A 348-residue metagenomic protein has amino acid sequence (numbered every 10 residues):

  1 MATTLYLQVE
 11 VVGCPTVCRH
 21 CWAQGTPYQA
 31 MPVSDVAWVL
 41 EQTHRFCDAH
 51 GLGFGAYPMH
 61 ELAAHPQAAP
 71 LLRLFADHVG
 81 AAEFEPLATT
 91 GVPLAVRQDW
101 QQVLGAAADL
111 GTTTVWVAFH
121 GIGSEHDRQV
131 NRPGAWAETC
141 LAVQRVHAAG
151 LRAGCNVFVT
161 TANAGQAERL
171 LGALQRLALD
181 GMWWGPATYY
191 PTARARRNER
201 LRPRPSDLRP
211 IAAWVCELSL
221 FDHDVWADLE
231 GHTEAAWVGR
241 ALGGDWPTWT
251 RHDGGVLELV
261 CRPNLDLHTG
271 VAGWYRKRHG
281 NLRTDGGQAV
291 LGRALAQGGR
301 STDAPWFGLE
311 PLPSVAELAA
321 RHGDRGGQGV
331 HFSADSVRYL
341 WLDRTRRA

Functional and structural regions predicted by a protein language model:
M1-Q8, T26, R45-G51, V315-R325 (+2 more regions): N-terminal [4Fe-4S]-dependent radical SAM core
M1-W38: Canonical Radical SAM [4Fe-4S] cluster-binding loop centered on the CxxxCxxC motif and its immediate flanking residues
T3, W226-V330: Accessory C-terminal segments flanking Radical SAM cores
Y6, G25-D35, C47-H65, H78-Q98 (+3 more regions): Core AdoMet radical
M31, R128, R132-A137, Q144 (+4 more regions): Radical SAM enzyme [4Fe-4S]-AdoMet core and its adjacent flexible, acidic and glycine-rich loops/tails across
V36, L40, A68, L72 (+4 more regions): Aromatic/hydrophobic pocket-lining residues that form the small-molecule binding cavity in soluble enzyme cores
H44-D48, R73-V79, Q102-G111, Q144-A148 (+1 more regions): Acidic (Asp/Glu)-rich catalytic clusters
P66-L74, V96-A106, G165-A173: Distinct, well-ordered alpha-helical segments
